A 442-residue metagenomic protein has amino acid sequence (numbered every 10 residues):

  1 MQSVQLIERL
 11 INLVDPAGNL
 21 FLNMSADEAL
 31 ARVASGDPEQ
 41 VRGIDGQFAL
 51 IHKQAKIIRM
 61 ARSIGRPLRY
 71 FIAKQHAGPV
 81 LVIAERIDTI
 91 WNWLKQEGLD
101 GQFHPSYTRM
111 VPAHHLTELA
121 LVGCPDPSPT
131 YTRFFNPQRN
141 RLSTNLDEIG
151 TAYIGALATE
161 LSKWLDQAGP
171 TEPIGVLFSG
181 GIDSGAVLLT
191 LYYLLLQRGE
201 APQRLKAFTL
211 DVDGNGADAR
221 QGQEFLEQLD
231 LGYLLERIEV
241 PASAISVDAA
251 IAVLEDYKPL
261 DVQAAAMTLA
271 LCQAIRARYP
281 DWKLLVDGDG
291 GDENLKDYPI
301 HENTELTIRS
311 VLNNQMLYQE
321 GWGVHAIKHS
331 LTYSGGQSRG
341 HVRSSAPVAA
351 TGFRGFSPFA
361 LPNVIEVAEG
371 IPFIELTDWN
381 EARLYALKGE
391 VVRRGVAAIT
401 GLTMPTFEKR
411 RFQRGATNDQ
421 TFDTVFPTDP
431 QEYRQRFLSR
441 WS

Functional and structural regions predicted by a protein language model:
M1-I238: Cysteine-centered catalytic environments shared across enzyme families
I57, Q138-T400, Q413-T428, F437-S442: ATP-dependent adenylate-handling active sites, centered on carboxylate activation for C-N bond formation
G401-E408: A short alpha-helix-loop-beta-strand transition element characteristic of N-terminal alpha/beta dinucleotide-binding
